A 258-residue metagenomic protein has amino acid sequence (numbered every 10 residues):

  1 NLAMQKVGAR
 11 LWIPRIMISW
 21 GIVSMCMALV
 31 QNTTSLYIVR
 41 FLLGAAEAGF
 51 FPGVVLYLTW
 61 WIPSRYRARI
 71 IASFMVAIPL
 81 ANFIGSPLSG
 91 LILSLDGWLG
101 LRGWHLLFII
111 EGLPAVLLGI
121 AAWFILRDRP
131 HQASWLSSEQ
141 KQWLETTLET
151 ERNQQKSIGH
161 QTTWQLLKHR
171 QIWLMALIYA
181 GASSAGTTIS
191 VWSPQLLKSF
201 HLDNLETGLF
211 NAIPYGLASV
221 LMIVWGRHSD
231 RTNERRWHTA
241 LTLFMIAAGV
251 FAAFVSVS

Functional and structural regions predicted by a protein language model:
N1-A9, V220-E234: Helix-to-loop junctions at the C-terminal end of transmembrane segments in multipass secondary transporters
N1-T34: Conserved MFS/SLC helix-loop-helix module at the cytosolic interface between two early adjacent transmembrane helices
G8, L29-S35, A46, P63 (+2 more regions): Helix-breaking motifs and short loop linkers at transmembrane-helix boundaries and internal kinks in secondary membrane
N32-R40, L174-M175: Short hydrophobic/alpha-helical segments at membrane-entry points of transmembrane helices in Major Facilitator
V39-V76: Cytoplasmic helix-loop-helix junction between adjacent transmembrane helices in 12-TM secondary transporters
A68-L93, G97, P114-A115: Glycine-rich segments within core transmembrane alpha-helices of 12-TM secondary carriers
L99-T163: Central mid-sequence intracellular linker of multi-pass
T162-G226: Extracytoplasmic gate region of multi-pass secondary transporters
